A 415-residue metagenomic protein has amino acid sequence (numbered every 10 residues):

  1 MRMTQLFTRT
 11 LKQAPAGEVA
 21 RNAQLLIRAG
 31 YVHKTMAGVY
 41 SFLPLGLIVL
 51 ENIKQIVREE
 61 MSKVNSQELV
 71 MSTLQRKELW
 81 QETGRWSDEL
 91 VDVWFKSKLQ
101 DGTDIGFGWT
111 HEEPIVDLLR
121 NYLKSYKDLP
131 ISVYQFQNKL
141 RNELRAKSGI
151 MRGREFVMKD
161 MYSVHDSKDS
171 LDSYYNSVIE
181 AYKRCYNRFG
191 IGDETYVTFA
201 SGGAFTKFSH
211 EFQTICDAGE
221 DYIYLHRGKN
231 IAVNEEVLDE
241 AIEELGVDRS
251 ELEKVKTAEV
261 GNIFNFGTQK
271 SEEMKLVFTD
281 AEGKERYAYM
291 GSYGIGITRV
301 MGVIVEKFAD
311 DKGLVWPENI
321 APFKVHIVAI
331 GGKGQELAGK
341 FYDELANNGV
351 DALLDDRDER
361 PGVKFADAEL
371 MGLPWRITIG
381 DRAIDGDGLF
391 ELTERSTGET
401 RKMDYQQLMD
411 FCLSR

Functional and structural regions predicted by a protein language model:
M1-R415: NTP/phosphate- and nucleic-acid-binding module
